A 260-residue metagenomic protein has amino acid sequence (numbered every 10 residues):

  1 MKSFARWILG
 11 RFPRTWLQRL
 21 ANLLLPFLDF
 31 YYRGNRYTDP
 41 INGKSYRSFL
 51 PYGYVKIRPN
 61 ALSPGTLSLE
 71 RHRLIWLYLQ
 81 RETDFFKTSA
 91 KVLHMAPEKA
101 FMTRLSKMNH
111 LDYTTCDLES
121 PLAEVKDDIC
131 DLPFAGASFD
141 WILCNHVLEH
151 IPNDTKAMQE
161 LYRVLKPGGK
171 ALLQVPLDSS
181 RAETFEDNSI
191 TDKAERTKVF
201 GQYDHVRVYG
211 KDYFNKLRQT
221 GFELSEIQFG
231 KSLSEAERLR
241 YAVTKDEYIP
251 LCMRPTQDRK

Functional and structural regions predicted by a protein language model:
K2-P133, Q228, E235-K260: Conserved N-terminal segment of class I S-adenosyl-L-methionine
S3, L25-Y37, P152-Y162, K166-R259: S-adenosyl-L-methionine-dependent methyltransferase catalytic module, highlighting the catalytic core
M95, I142-L143: Hydrophobic beta-strand segment of the Class I
W141-I142, L161: Alpha-helical membrane segments in multi-pass integral membrane proteins
C144-V147, L177: Hydrophobic adenine-recognition pocket in adenosine-nucleotide-binding enzymes
